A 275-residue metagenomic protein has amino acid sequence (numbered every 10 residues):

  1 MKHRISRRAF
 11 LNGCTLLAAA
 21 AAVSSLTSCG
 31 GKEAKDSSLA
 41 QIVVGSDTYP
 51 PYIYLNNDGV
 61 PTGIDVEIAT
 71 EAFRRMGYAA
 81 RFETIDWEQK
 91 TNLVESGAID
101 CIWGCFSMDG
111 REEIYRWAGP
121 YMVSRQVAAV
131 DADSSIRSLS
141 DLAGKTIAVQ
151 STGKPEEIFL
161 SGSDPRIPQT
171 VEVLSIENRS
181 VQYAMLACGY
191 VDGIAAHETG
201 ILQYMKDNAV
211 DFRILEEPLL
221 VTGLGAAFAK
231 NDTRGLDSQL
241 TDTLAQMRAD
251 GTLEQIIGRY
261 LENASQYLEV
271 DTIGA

Functional and structural regions predicted by a protein language model:
K2-A18: N-terminal secretory signal peptides and thylakoid transit peptides that target proteins across membranes
S25-S28: C-terminal motif of bacterial Sec signal peptides marking the signal peptidase cleavage site
D36-C105: Extracytoplasmic small-molecule ligand-binding "clamshell" domains of the periplasmic binding protein/Venus flytrap
S46-T48, V123-V130, K206-D242, N263-A275: Periplasmic-binding protein-like
L55-D58, A69-Y78, P155-I176, M205-A209: Ligand-binding cleft/hinge of the Venus flytrap
V66-R75, I136, S140-T146, S151-K154 (+1 more regions): Extended ligand-binding regions for polar small-molecule ligands
T70, A79-D141, R213, P218: Acidic, polar ligand-binding/catalytic clefts
Q89-N92, C105-I114, I158-S161, M185-V221: A ligand-binding cleft/hinge motif common to bilobed small-molecule-binding domains
